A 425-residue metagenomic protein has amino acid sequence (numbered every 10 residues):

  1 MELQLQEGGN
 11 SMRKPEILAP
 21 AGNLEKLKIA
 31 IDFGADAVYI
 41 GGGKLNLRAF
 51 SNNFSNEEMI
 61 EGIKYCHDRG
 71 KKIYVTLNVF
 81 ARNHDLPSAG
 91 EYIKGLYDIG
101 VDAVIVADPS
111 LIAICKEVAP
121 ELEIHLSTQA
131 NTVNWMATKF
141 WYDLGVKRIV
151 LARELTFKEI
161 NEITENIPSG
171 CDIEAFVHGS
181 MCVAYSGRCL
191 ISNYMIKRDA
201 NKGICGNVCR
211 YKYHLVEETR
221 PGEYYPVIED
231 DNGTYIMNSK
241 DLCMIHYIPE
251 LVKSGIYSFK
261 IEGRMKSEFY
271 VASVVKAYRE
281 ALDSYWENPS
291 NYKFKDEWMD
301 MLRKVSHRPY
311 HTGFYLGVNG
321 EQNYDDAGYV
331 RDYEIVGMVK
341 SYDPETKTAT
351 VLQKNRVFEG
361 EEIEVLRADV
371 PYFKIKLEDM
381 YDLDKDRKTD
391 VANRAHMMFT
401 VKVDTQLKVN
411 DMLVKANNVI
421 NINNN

Functional and structural regions predicted by a protein language model:
L3-L5: Cationic, low-complexity basic patches in intrinsically disordered or flexible, solvent-exposed regions
G8-F33, A37-I40, K44-L47, G62-I63 (+6 more regions): Surface-exposed amphipathic alpha-helical tracts and adjacent flexible/coil segments at the periphery of soluble enzymes
N52-M59, P87-E91: Charged helix-capping and loop-helix junction motifs
V75-T76, V106, L126-T128: Short beta-strand elements of ligand-binding domains
P87, L122, L126-V133: Gly/Gly-Pro- and Ser/Thr-rich, intrinsically disordered tail segments characteristic of DNA damage-repair and tolerance
S110-L111: Alpha-helix capping/helix-boundary segments
